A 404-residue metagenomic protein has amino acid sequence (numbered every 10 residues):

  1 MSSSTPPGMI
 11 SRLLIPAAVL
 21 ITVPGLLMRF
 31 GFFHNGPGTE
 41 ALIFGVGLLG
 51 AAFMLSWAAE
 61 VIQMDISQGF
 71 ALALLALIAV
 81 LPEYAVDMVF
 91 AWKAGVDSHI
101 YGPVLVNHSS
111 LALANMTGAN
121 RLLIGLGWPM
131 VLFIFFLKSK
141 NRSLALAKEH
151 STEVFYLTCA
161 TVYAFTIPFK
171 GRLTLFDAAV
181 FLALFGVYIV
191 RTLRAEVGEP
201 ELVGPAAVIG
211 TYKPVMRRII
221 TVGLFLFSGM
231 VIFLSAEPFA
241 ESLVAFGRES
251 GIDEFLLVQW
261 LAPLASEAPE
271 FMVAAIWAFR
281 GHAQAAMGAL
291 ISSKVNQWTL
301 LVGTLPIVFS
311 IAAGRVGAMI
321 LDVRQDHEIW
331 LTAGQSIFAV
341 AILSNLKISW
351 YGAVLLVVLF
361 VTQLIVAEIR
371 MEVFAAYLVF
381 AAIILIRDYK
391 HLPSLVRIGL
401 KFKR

Functional and structural regions predicted by a protein language model:
M1-R404: Hydrophobic alpha-helical segments, chiefly the membrane-spanning helices and signal/signal-anchor peptides
